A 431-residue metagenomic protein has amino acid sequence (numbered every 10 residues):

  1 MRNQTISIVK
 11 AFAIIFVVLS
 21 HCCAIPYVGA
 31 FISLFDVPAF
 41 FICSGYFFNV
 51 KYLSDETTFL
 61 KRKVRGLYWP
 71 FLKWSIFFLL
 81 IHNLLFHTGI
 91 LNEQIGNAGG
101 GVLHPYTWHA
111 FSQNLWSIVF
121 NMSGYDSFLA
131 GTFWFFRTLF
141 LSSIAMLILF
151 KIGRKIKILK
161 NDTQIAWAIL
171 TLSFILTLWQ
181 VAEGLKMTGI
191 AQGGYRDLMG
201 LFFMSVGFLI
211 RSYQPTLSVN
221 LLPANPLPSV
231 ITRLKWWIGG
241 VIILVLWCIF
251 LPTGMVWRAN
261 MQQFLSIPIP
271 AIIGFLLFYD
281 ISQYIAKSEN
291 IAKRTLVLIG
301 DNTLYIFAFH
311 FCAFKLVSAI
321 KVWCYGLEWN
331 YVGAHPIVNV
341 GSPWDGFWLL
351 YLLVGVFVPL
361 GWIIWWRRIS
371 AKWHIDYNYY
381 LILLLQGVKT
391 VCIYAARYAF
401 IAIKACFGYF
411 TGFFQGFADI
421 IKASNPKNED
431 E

Functional and structural regions predicted by a protein language model:
M1-E431: Alpha-helical transmembrane segments and their immediate juxtamembrane cytosolic regions
